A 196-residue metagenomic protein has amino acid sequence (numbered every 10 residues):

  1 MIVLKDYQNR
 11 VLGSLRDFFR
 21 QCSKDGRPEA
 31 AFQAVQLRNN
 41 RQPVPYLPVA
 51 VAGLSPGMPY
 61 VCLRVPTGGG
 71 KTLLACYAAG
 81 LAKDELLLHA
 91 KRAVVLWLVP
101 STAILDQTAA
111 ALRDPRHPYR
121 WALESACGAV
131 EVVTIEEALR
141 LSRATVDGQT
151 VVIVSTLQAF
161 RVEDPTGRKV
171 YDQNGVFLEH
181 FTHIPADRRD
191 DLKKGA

Functional and structural regions predicted by a protein language model:
M1-A196: RecA-like P-loop NTPase motor core of helicase/translocase proteins
